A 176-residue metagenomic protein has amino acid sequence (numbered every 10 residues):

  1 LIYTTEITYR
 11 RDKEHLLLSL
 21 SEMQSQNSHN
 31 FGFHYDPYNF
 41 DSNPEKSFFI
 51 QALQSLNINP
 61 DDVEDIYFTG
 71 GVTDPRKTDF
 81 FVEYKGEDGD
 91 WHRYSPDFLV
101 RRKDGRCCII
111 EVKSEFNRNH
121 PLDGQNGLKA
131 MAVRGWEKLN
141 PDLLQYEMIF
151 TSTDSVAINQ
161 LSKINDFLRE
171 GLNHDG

Functional and structural regions predicted by a protein language model:
L1-G176: Electrostatic, structured charged patches in enzyme active sites and in nucleic-acid/phosphate-binding
